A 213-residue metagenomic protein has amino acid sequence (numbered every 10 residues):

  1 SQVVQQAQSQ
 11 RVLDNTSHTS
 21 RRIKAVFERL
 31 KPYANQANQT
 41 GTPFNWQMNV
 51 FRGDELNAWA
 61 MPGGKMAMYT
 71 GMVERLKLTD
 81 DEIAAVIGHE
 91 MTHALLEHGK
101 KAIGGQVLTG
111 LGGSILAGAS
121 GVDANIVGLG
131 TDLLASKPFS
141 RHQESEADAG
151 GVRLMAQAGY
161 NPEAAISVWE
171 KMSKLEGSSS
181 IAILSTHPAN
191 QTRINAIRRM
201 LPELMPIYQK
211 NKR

Functional and structural regions predicted by a protein language model:
S1-R213: A Zn2+-metalloprotease active-site environment signal
